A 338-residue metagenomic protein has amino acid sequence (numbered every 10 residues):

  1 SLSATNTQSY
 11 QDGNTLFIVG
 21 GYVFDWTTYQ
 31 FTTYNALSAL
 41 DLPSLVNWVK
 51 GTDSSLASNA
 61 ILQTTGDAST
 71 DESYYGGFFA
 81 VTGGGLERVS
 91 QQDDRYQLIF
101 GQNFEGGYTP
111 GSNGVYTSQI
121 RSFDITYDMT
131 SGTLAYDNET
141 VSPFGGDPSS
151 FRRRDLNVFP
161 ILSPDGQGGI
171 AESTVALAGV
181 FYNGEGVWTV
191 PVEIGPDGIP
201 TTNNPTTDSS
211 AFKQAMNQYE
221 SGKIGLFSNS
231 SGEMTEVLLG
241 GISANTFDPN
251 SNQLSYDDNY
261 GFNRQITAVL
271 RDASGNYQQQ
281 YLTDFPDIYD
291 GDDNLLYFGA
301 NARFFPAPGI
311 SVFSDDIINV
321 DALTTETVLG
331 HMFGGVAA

Functional and structural regions predicted by a protein language model:
S1, L45-G76, I125-S149, G195-Q214 (+1 more regions): Blade-edge beta-strand/turn elements of extracellular beta-propeller and related beta-sheet repeat scaffolds
L2-G13, G21-D93, F104: Asp-box/WD-like beta-propeller blade repeats and closely related beta-sheet repeat scaffolds
S3-S9, T82-E87, R154-F159, Y219-F227 (+2 more regions): Beta-propeller and closely related beta-sheet repeat lectin domains
N14-V19, Q92-L98, Q167-A176, S230-L239 (+1 more regions): Entry beta-strands of beta-propeller and related beta-repeat scaffolds
Y22-F24, Q102-F104, V180-Y182, I242-A244 (+1 more regions): Residue-level signature of beta-propeller blades and closely related beta-rich strand-turn architectures in secreted
V23-T32, Y74-G77, G107-V115, D147-S150 (+3 more regions): Short consensus segments that form the blades of beta-propeller domains, in both extracellular/periplasmic
Y29-L56, P110-S131, V187-T201, S251-G275 (+1 more regions): Beta-propeller blade signature
N157-D272: Long, well-ordered mid-to-C-terminal structural blocks that present hydrophobic/aromatic surfaces
